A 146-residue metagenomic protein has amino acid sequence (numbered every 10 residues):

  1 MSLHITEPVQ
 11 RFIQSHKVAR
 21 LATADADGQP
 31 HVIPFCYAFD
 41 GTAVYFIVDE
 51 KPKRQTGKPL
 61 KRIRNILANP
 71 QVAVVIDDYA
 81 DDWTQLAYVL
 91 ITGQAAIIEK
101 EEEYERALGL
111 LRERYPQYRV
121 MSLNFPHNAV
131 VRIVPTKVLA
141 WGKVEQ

Functional and structural regions predicted by a protein language model:
M1-V18: Extreme N-terminal tail/first-helix region
L3-H4, G57, W83-Q146: Charged, gly/pro-rich active-site loop segments
V9, K58-N65, Y104-A107: Amphipathic alpha-helical interface surfaces
I13-D25, Q71-I76: A short, Trp-centered hydrophobic/proline-enriched beta-strand micro-motif
A24-D27, L90: Short, acidic, Ser/Thr-enriched surface-loop or helix-capping motifs
D40-Y79: A short mixed-secondary-structure module that forms the rim of ligand-binding clefts
